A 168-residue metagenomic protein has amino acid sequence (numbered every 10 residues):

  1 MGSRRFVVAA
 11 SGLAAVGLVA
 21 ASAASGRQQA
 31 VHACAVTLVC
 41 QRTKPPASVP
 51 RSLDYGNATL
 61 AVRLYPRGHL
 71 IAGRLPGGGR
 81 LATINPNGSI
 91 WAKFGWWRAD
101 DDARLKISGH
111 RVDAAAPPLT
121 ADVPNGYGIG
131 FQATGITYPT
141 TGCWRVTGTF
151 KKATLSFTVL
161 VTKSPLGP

Functional and structural regions predicted by a protein language model:
G2-G26: Secretory targeting and sorting signals
R27-P139, C143-P168: Contiguous segments within soluble domain cores/interaction surfaces
